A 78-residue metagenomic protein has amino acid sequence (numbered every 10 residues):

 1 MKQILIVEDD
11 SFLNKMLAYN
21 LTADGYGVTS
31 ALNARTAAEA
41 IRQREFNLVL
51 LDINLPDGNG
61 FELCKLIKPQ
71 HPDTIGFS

Functional and structural regions predicted by a protein language model:
E8: Conserved acidic carboxylate
S11-T29, P69: Two-component/phosphorelay signaling modules centered on CheY-like receiver
G25-A34, A40: Short hydrophobic/Thr-rich beta-strand motif most characteristic of the beta2 strand and flanking loop of CheY-like
S30, L55-G58: Residue-level signal for the "D+5" position in two-component response regulator receiver
N33, N59-E62: Acidic catalytic/metal-coordinating carboxylates
E39, F61-D73: Short amphipathic alpha-helix used as the core "switch/output" element in two-component signaling
E45-N47, H71-F77: His-Asp phosphorelay/catalytic-motif detector in bacterial-type signaling
D52: Active-site residues of response regulator receiver
